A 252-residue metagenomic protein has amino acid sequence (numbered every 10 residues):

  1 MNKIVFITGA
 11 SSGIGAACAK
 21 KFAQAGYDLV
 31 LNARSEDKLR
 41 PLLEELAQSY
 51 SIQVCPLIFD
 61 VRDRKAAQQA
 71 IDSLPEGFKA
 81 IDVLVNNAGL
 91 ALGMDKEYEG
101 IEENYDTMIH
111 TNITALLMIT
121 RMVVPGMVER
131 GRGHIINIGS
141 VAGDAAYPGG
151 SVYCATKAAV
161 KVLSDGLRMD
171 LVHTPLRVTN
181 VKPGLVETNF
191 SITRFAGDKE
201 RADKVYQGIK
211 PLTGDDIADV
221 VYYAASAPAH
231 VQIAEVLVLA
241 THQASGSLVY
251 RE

Functional and structural regions predicted by a protein language model:
S11-S12: Conserved glycine-rich cofactor-binding loop
Y27-L42: Conserved glycine-rich Rossmann-like NAD(P)H-binding loop of the short-chain dehydrogenase/reductase
E36-D37, I58-A70, E102: The beta1-alpha1 cofactor-binding region of Rossmann-like NAD(H)/NADP(H)-dependent oxidoreductases
A91-D106, G149-V152: Conserved mid-core segment of classical short-chain dehydrogenase/reductases
T120, T156: Active-site helix of classical SDR
S140: Residue(s) in the substrate-gating loop at a strand-loop-helix junction that position the organic substrate next
N180-G184, E200-S247: C-terminal helical subdomain
